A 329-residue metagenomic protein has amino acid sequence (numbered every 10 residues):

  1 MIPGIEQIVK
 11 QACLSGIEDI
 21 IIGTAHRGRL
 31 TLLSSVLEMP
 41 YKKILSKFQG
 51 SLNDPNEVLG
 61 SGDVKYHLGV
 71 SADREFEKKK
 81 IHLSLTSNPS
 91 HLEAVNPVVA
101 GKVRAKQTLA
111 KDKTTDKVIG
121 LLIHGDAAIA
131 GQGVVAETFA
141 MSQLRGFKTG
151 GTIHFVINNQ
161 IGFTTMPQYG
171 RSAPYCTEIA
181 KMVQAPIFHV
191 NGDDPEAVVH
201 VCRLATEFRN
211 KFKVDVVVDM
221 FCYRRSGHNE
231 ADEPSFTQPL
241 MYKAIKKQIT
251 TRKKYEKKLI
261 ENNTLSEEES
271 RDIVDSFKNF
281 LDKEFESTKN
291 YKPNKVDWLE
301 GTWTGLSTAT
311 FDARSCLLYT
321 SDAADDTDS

Functional and structural regions predicted by a protein language model:
M1, I17: Extended, charge-enriched "interface" segments that sit outside catalytic cores
P3, I21-A25, S46-Q49, E57-D63 (+5 more regions): Short coil/turn segments at secondary-structure boundaries
V9-G16, L37-Y41, L45-L52, V99-L109 (+5 more regions): Structural signal for hydrophobic packing residues in well-ordered secondary-structure cores of soluble enzyme domains
E18-F188: Cofactor-binding active-site loop characterized by glycine-rich and histidine/acidic residues
P40, K211-E267, R271-D312: Glycine/aspartate-rich loop-and-adjacent alpha/beta segment that forms the canonical ThDP
F76, Y175-V201, Q248-E268: Conserved thiamine diphosphate
P167-G170, I187-V214, C222, S226: Conserved phosphate-handling catalytic cores of large alpha/beta enzymes
Y319, A323-S329: Single conserved hydrophobic/aromatic residue that forms the stacking wall/gate of nucleotide- or nucleobase-binding
